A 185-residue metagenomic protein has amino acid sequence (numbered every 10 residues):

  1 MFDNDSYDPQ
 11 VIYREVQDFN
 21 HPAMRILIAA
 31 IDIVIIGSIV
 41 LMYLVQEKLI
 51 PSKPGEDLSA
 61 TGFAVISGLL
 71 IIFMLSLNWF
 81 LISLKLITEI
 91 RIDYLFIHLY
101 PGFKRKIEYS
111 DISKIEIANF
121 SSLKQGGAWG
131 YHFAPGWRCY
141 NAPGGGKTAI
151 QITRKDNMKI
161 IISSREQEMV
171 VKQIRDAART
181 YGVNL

Functional and structural regions predicted by a protein language model:
M1-T61, M158, M169: N-terminal membrane-targeting/pre-transmembrane regions
F2-D3, R14-H21, I97-M158: Non-transmembrane, membrane-adjacent beta-strand/coil modules in membrane-associated proteins and peripheral
F2-V11, R175-L185: Short, intrinsically disordered, charge-rich cytosolic tails of integral membrane proteins
L27-I28, K104, I162, E166: Short alpha-helix boundary/capping segments
K53-T61, S67-S76: Extracytoplasmic beta-rich ectodomain segments of secreted or membrane-anchored proteins
L69-L81, Y131, R138-P143: Short, solvent-exposed secondary-structure boundary motifs
I72-E116: Conserved beta-hairpin
G145-A178: Terminal membrane-proximal soluble interaction domains of membrane-associated proteins
